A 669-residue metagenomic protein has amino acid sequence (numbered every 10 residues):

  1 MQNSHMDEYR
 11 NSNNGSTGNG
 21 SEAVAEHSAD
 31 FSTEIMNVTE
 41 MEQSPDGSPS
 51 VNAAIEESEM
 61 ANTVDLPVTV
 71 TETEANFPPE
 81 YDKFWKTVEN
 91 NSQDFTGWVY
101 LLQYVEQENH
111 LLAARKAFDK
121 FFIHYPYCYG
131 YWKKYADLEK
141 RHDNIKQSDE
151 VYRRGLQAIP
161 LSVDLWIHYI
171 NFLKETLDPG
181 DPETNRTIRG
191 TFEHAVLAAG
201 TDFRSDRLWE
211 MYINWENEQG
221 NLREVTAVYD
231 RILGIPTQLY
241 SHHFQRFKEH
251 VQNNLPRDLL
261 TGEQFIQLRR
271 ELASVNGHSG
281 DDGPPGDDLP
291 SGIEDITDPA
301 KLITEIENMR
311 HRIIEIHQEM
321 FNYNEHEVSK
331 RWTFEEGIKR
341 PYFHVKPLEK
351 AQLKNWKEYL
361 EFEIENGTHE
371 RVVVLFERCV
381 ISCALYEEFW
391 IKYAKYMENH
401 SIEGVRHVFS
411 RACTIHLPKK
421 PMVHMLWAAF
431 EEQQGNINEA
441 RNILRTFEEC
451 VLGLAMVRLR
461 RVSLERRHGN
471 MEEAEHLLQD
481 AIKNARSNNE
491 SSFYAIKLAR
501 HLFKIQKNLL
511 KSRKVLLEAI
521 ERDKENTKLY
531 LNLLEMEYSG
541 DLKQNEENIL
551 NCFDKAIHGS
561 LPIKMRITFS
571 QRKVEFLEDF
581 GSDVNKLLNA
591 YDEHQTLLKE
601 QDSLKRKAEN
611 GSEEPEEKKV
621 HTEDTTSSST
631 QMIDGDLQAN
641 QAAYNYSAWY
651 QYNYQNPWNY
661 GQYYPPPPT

Functional and structural regions predicted by a protein language model:
Q2-T669: Polyampholytic low-complexity alpha-helical segments
